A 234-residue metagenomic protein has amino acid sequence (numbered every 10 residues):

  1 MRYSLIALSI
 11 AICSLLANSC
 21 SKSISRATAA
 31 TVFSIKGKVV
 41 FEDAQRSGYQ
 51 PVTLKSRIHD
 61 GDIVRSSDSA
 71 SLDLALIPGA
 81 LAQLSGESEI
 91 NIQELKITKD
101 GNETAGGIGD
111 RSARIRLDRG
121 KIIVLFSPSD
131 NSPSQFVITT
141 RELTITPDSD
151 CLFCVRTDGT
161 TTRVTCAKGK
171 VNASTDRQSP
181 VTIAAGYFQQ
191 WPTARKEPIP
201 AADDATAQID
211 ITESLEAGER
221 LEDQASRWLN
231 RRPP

Functional and structural regions predicted by a protein language model:
M1-A27, L72, I77-A80, S85 (+3 more regions): C-terminal interaction modules
C20-R65, D73, N230-P233: N-terminal domain-start segments of secreted/luminal proteins
K38-V40, I123-F126, Q135-F136, I145: Extended, compositionally simple hydrophobic/Ser/Thr-rich segments that build repetitive fibrous architectures
V64-S66, I115-L117, I138, V164-C166: Well-ordered beta-strand segments characteristic of repetitive beta-sheet solenoids
A105-V124: Active-site-adjacent segment of 2-oxoglutarate/Fe(II) JmjC oxygenases
